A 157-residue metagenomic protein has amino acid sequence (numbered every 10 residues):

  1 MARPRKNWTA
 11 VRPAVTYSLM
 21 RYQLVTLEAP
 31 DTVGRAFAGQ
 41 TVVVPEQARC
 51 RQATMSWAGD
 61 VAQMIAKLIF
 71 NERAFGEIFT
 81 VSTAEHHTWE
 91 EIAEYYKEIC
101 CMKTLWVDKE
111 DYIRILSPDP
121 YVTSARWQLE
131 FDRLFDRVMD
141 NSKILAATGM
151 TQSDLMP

Functional and structural regions predicted by a protein language model:
M1-A2, A36, K143-L145: Structural element of the ATP-grasp superfamily
A2-Q23: Conserved beta-loop-beta element that borders a ligand/cofactor-binding pocket
V15-S18, C50, H86-H87: Short, solvent-exposed loop/turn segments at secondary-structure junctions
L24-T32, P45-F70, G76-E77: Substrate-positioning beta->alpha
D31-P45, C101-L105: A short C-terminal helix-loop "cap" of Rossmann-like NAD(P)-dependent dehydrogenase/epimerase domains
S56, A84-H87, M139, S153-D154: Residue-level signal for the nucleotide or nucleotide-sugar donor/cofactor binding architecture
K67-L129, N141-S142: Mid/C-terminal beta-alpha module of Rossmann-like enzyme folds, strongest in SDR-family dehydrogenases/epimerases
Q128-P157: C-terminal amphipathic/interface module of NAD(P)-dependent oxidoreductases and related NAD-binding regulators
